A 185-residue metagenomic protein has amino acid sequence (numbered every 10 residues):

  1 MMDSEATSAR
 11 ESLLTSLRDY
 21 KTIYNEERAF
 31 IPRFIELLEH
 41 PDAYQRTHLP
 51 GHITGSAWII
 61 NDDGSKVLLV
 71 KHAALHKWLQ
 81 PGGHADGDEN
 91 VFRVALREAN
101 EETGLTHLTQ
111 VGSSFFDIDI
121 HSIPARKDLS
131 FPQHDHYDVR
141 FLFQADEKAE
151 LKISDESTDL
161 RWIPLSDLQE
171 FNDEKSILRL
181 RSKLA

Functional and structural regions predicted by a protein language model:
M2-P32, T103: Predominantly extracellular/luminal regions of secreted and cell-surface proteins, especially disulfide-bonded
D19-S56: Acidic, metal-coordinating catalytic segment for phosphate/diphosphate chemistry, firing primarily on the Nudix
H48-L49, L68-V70, G83, L151-S154: Short histidine-centered beta-strand/loop micro-motifs that create catalytic or ligand/metal-coordination sites
P50-T54, D62, A73-L75, Q80 (+1 more regions): Short connector loops at helix/strand junctions that flank enzyme active sites, especially segments positioning acidic
D62, V67-L96: Glycine-rich active-site/cofactor-binding loop and its immediate structural neighborhood
D86-S176: Unchanged
S182-A185: Compositionally biased, intrinsically disordered linkers/stalks adjacent to structured regions
